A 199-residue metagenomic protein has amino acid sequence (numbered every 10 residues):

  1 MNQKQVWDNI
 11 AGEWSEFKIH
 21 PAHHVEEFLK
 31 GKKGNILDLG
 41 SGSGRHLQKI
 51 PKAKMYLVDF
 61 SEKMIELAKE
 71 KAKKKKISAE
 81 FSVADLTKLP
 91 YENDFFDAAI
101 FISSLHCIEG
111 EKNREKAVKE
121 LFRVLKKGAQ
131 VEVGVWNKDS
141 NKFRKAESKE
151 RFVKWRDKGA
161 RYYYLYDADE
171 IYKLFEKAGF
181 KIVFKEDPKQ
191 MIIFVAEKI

Functional and structural regions predicted by a protein language model:
M1-L37, G42-K88, K112, Q130-I199: Class I (Rossmann-like) S-adenosyl-L-methionine-dependent methyltransferase catalytic domain, capturing the SAM-binding
A11, L105, F122: Conserved A-loop
L29-K30, N93, V118: A short, aliphatic-rich alpha-helical micro-motif
T87-A99: A short acidic, Gly/Pro-enriched loop at the edge of an enzyme's catalytic core that lines a small-molecule cofactor
A98-K112: A short SAM/SAH-binding and catalytic strip from SAM-dependent methyltransferases
E115-K127: A short glycine-rich, Lys/Arg-flanked "PGG" loop and its adjoining helix->strand segment in the class I
